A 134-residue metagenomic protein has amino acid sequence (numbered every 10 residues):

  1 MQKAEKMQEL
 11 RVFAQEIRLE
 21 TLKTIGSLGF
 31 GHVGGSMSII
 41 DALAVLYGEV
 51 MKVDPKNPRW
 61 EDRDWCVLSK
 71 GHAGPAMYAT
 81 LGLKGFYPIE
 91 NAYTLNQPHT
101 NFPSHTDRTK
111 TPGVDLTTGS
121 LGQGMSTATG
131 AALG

Functional and structural regions predicted by a protein language model:
M1, E5, G26-S27, D115: Short coil/turn segments at secondary-structure junctions
M1-I17: N-terminal hydrophobic or amphipathic helices/low-complexity stretches enriched in small/hydrophobic/Pro/Gly
E9-L10, T21-T24, S36-G134: Cofactor-binding active-site loop characterized by glycine-rich and histidine/acidic residues
A14-F30: N-terminal capping segment at the start of a domain
G29-M37: Structural motif
